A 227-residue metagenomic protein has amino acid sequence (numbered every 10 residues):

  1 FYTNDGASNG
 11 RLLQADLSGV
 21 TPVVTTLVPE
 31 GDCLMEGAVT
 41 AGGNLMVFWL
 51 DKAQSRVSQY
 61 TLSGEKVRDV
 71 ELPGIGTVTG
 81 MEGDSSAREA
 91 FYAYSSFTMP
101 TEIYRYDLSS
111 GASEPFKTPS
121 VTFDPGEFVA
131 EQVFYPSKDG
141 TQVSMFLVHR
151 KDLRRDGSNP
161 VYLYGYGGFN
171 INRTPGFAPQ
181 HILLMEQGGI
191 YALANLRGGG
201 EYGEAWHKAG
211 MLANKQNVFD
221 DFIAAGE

Functional and structural regions predicted by a protein language model:
F1-G6, A15-D16, V47-A53, Y60 (+1 more regions): Beta-strand C-termini and the immediately following turn/loop, strongest in propeller blades
N4-R11, L17-V24, V39-T40, G64-K66 (+2 more regions): C-terminal, active-site-flanking charged/polar segments
S8, A53, G64-K66, S110-A112 (+1 more regions): Short acidic/polar mixed-charge low-complexity motifs
R11-L13, R56-S58, E102-Y104: A short loop-to-beta-strand structural motif that recurs across blades of beta-propeller domains
D16-M35, V39, L62-G80, S109-F128: Multi-bladed beta-propeller domains
G42-N44, A87: Conserved loop/turn motif of beta-propeller repeat scaffolds
T79-E227: Serine-hydrolase catalytic core recognition
